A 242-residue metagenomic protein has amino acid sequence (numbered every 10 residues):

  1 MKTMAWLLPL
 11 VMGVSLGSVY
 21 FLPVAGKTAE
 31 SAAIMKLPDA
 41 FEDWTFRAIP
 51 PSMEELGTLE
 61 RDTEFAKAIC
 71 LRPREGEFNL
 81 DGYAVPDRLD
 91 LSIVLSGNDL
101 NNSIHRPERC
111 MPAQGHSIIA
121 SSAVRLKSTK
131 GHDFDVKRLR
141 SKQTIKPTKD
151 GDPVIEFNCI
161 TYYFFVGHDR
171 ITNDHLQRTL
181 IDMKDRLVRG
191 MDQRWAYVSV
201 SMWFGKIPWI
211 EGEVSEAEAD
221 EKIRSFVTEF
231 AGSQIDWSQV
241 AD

Functional and structural regions predicted by a protein language model:
M1, P51-E55, S238: General structural signal for secondary-structure boundaries
K2-S15, P23, R125-D242: A short, solvent-exposed beta-edge/loop patch
V24-D43: Alpha-helical transmembrane signal-anchor/signal-peptide segments
K36-L37, D62, G190, K222: Generic detector of ordered secondary-structure context
E42, D87, R194-A196: A generic secondary-structure signal marking the coil-to-beta-strand transition
E42-T45, A231: Short amphipathic alpha-helical segments enriched in leucine
T45-A48, M53-V188: Short, solvent-exposed recognition patches
